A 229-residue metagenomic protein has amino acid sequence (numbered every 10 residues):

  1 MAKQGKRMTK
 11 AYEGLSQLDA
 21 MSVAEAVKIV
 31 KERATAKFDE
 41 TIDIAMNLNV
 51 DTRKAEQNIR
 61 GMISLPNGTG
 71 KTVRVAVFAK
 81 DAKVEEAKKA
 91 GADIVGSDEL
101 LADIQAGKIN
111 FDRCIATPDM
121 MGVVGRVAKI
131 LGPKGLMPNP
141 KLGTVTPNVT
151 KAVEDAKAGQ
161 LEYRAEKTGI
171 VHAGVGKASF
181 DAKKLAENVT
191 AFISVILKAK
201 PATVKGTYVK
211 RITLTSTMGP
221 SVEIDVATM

Functional and structural regions predicted by a protein language model:
A2-S16: Generic N-terminal amphipathic, Lys/Arg-enriched alpha-helix
K3, E223-M229: Short, charged, intrinsically disordered terminal tails
M21-E85: Translation machinery proteins
A26, A87, G132, L214: Residue-level signature of catalytic and energy-coupling elements of molecular machines, predominantly ATP/GTP-dependent
F38-I42, A199-R211: Flexible, glycine/charged-enriched surface loops at secondary-structure junctions
M46-L48, A79, P118, V175-K177 (+2 more regions): Flexible glycine-/small-residue-rich
V73-A92, E99-L100, V123: Ordered, amphipathic secondary-structure segments that act as subunit-interaction surfaces in large macromolecular
A92-L197: Long, charge-patterned amphipathic alpha-helical coiled-coil/hairpin "stalk" segments used as oligomerization
